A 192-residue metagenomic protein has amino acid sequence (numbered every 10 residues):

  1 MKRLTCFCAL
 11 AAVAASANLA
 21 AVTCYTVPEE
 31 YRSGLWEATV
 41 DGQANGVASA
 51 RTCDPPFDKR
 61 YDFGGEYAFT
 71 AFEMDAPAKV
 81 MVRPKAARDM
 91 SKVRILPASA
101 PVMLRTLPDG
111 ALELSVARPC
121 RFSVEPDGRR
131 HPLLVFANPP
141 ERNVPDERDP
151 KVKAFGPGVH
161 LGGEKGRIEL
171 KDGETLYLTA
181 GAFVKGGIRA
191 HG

Functional and structural regions predicted by a protein language model:
L4-T5, H191: Small/flexible residues
T5-L19: Hydrophobic h-region of N-terminal signal peptides that target proteins for export in Gram-negative bacteria
L19-G192: Extracellular/periplasmic carbohydrate-active domains that bind, remodel, or depolymerize complex polysaccharides
